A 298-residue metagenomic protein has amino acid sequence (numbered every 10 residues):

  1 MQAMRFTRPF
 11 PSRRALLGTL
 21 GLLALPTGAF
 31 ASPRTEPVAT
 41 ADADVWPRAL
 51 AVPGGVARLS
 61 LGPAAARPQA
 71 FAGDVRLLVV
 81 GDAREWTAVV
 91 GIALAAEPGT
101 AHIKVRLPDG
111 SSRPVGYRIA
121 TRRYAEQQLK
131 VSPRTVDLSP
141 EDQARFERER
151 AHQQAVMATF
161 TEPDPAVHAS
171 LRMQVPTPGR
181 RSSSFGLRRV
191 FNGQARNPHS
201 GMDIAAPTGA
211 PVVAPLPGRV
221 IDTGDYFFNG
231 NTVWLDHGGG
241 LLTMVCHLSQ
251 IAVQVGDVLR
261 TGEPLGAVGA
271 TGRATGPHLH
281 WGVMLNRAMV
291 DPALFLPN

Functional and structural regions predicted by a protein language model:
M1-P11, A15-T27: N-terminal secretory signal peptides
L16, R122-L129, V253-D257: Short, surface-exposed linear segments at secondary-structure transitions and domain or protein termini
A29-A31: Boundary at the C-terminal end of the N-terminal hydrophobic targeting segment
E36-R180, S184: Non-catalytic extracellular/periplasmic "stalk" and linker regions immediately N-terminal to catalytic or recognition
M173-N298: Catalytic cores of peptidoglycan-degrading enzymes
